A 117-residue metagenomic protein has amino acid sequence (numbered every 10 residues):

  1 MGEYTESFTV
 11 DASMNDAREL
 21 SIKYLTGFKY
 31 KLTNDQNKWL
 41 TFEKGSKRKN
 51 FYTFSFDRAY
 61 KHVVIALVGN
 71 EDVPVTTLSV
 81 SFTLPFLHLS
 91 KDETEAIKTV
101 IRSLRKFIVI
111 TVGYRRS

Functional and structural regions predicted by a protein language model:
M1-S117: Ser/Thr-rich, low-complexity intrinsically disordered terminal regions
